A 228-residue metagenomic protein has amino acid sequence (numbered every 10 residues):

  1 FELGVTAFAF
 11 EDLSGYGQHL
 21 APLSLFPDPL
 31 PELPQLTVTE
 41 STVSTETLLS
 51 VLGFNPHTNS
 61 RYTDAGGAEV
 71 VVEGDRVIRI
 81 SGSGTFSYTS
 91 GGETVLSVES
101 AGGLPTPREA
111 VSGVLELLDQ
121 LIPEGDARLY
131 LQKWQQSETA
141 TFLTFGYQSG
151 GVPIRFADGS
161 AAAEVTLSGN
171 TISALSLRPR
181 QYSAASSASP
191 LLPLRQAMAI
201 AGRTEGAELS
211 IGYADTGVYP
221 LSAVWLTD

Functional and structural regions predicted by a protein language model:
F1-L117: Preferential activation on post-signal-peptide N-terminal prodomains/segments of secreted or lumenal proteins
T42-L49, S100-E138, A185-T227: Short, non-transmembrane alpha-helical segments in secretory-pathway proteins
E46-T89, G125-T171, D215-D228: Exposed beta-strand-loop-beta-strand "reactive/processing" segments of non-cytosolic proteins
D158-M198: Short helix-loop boundary/capping segments
